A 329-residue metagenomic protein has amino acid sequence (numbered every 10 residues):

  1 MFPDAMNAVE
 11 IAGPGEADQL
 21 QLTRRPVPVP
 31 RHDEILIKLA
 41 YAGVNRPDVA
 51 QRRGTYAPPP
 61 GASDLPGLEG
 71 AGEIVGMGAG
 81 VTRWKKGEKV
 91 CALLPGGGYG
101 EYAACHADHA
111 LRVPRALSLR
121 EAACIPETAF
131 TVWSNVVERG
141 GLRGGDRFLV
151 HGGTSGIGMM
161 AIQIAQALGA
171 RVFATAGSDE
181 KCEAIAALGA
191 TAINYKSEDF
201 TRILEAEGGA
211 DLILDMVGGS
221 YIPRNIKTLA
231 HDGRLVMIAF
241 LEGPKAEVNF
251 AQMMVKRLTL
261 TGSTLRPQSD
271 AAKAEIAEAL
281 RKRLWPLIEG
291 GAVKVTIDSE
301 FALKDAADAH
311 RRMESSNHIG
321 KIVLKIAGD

Functional and structural regions predicted by a protein language model:
F2-M6, A271-D329: C-terminal hydrophobic helical "lid"/dimerization subdomain of Rossmann-like NAD(P)H-dependent oxidoreductases
A5, G144-D146, D232: Phosphate-coordination loops involved in phosphoryl transfer and adenosine-cofactor binding
P26-V44, T55-G97: Glycine-rich beta-strand-centered segment in the early N-terminal region that forms part of a ligand/cofactor-binding
R83, K89-T154: NAD(P)H dinucleotide-binding glycine-rich loop of Rossmann-like/cofactor-binding domains, especially the beta1-alpha1
G87, G145, G189, G209-A210 (+2 more regions): Local beta-strand N-terminus motif with an aromatic residue
V150, Q166-Y221, E275: Adenosine-nucleotide cofactor-binding segment
G158-M159: N-terminal Rossmann-fold NAD(P) dinucleotide-binding loop
L168, A176, I185, S220-A292 (+1 more regions): Glycine-rich phosphate-binding loop and adjacent beta-alpha segment of Rossmann(oid) nucleotide-cofactor-binding
